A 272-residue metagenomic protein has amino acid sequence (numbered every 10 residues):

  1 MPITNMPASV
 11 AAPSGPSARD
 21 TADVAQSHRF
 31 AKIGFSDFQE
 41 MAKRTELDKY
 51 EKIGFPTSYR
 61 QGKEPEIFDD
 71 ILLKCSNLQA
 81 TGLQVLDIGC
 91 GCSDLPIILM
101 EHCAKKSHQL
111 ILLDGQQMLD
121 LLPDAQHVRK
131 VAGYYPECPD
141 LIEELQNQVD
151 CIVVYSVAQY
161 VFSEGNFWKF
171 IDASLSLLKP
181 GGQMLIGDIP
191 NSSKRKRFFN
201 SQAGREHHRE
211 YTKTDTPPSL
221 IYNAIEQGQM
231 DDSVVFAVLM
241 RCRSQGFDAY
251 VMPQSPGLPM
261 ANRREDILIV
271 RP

Functional and structural regions predicted by a protein language model:
P2-I53: N-terminal, positively charged/glycine-rich alpha-helical extensions of SAM-dependent methyltransferases
E40-C75: Class I SAM-dependent methyltransferase Rossmann-like catalytic core, especially the SAM/SAH-binding loop
G82-G91: Conserved class I S-adenosyl-L-methionine
C92-C138: Class I SAM-dependent methyltransferase SAM/SAH-binding core
V153: A conserved beta-strand element that flanks and buttresses the S-adenosyl-L-methionine
Y160-A173: A short, conserved alpha-helix within the catalytic core of class I
G181-I189: Conserved beta-strand signature within the Rossmann-like core of class I S-adenosyl-L-methionine
P190-S244, D248, P253-P256: C-terminal alpha-helical "lid/dimerization" subdomain adjacent to the S-adenosyl-L-methionine
